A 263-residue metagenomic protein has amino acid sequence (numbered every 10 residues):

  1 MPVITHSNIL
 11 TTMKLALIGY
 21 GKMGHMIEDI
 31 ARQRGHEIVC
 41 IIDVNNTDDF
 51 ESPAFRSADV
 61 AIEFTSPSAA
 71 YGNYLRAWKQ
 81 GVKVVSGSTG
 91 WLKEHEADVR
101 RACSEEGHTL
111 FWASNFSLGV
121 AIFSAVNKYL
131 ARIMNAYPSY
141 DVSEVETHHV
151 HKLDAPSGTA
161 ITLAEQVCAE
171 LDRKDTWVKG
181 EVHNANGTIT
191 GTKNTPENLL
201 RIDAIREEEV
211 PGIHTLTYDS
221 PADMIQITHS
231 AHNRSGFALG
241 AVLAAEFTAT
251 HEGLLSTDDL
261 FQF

Functional and structural regions predicted by a protein language model:
M1-T12: N-terminal amphipathic/basic-hydrophobic helices that include classical n-h-c signal peptides and signal-anchor
K14, I18, K22-F55, A136-F263: C-terminal substrate-binding/catalytic lobe of Rossmann-fold NAD(P)-dependent oxidoreductases
I38, V84-V85, T109-L110: Hydrophobic beta-strand scaffold residues
V44, T89-W91, N115-F116, T147-H149: Short, ordered loop/turn segments at secondary-structure junctions
S52-V60, F64, S68-G87, E96-V99: Rossmann-fold NAD(P) dinucleotide-binding segment
S88-L110, A121, A125-R132: Rossmann-fold NAD(P)-binding glycine/threonine-rich loop
